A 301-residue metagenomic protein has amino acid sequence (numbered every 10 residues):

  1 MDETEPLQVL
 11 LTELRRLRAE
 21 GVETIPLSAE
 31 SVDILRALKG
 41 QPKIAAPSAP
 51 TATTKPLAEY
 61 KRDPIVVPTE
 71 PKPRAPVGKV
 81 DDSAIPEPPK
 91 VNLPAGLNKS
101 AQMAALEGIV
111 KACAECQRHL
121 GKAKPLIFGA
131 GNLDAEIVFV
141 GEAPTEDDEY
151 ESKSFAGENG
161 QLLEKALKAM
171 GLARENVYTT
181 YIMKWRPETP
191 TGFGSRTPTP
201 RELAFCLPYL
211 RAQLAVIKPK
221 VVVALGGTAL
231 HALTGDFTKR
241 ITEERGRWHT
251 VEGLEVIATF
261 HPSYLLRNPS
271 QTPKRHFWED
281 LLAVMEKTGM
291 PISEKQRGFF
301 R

Functional and structural regions predicted by a protein language model:
M1-E30, R36: Non-catalytic accessory regions outside enzyme or core folds
D33-I34, M183: Short secondary-structure capping/turn micro-motifs that flank functional sites
G40-R301: A polyanion-binding, active-site-adjacent surface
